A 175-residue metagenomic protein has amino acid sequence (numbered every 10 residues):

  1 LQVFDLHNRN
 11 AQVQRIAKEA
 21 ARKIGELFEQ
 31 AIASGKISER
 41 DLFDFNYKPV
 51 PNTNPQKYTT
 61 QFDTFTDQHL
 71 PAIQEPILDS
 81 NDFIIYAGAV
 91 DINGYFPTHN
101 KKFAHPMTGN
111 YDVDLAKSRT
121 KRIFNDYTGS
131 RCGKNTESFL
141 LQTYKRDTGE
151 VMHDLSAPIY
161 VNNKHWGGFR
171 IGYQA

Functional and structural regions predicted by a protein language model:
L1-A175: N-terminal membrane-sensor/transducer module of prokaryotic signaling receptors
